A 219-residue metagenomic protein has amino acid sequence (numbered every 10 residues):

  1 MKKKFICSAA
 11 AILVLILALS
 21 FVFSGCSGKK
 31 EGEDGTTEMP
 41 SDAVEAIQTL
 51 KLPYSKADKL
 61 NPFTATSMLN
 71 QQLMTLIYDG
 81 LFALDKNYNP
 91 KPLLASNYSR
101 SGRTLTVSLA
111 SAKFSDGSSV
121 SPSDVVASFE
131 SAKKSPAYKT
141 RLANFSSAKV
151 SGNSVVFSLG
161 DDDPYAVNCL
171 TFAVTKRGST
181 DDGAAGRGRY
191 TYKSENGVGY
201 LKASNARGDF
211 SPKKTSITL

Functional and structural regions predicted by a protein language model:
K2-I12: Bacterial N-terminal signal peptides that target proteins for export
I12-F21: Bacterial N-terminal signal peptides
F23-G25: C-terminal motif of bacterial Sec signal peptides marking the signal peptidase cleavage site
S27-K29: Bacterial signal peptide processing site
L52-R100, S108, E130: N-terminal lobe/hinge region of extracytoplasmic solute-binding protein
L73, S96-A137, L219: Aromatic- and charge-enriched surface segment that lines or borders ligand/interaction sites
Y88-K113, R141-T180: Surface-exposed ligand-recognition segments of extracellular binding domains, strongest in the long/variable loop
S158-L219: Gly/Pro-rich hinge or "lid" segments in bacterial periplasmic/extracellular proteins
